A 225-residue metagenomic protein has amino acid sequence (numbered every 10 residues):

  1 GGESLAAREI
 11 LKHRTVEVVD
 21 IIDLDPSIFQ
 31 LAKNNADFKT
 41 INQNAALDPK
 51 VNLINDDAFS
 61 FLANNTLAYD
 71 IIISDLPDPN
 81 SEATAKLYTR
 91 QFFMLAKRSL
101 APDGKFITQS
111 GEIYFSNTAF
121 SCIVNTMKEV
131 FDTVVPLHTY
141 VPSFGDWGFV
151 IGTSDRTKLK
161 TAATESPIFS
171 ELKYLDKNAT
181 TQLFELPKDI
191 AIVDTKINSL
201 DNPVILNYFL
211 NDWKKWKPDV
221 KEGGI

Functional and structural regions predicted by a protein language model:
G1-T108, Y114-V124, V130, S143-G145: The AdoMet/dcAdoMet-binding core of the Class I SAM-like
F59, N64, T133-I225: Soluble small-group transferase modules, centered on the S-adenosyl donor enzyme superfamily
I107-Q109, V135-P136: Short catalytic-loop micro-motif centered on adjacent basic/acidic residues
